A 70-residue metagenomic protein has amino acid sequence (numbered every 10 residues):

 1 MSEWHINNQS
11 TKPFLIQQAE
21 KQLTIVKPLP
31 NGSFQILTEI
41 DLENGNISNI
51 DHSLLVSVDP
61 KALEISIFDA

Functional and structural regions predicted by a protein language model:
M1-Q9, L42-S53: Repeated scaffold domains used in trafficking and secretory/extracellular systems, primarily beta-propellers
S2-F14, Q18-K21, I25: Sequence/structural signature of beta-propeller modules and their immediately flanking N-terminal secretory/stalk
T11-Q18, S53-D59, S66: Short beta-strand elements that form the blades of beta-propeller/WD-repeat-like and other beta-sheet-rich scaffold
E20-V26, A62-F68: Structural motif
L29-N31, A70: Short loop/turn segments that connect beta-strands within beta-propeller blades
N31-S33, L63-E64: Short, surface-exposed beta-strand-loop junctions and turns on beta-sheet-rich folds
G32-I40: A short beta-strand motif characteristic of beta-propeller blades
